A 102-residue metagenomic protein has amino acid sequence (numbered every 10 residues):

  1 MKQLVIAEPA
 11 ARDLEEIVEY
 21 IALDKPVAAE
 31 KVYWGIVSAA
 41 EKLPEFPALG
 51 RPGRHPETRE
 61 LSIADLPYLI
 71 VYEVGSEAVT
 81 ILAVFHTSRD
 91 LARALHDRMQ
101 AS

Functional and structural regions predicted by a protein language model:
M1-T58, A94-H96, Q100-S102: Basic, Lys/Arg-enriched alpha-helical interface segments
E15, P67-L69: Active-site phosphate/pyrophosphate-handling residues
L61-L66: Mid-chain, well-packed structural core segment of small domains
L69, E73-S102: Enriched for short, Lys/Arg-rich terminal
